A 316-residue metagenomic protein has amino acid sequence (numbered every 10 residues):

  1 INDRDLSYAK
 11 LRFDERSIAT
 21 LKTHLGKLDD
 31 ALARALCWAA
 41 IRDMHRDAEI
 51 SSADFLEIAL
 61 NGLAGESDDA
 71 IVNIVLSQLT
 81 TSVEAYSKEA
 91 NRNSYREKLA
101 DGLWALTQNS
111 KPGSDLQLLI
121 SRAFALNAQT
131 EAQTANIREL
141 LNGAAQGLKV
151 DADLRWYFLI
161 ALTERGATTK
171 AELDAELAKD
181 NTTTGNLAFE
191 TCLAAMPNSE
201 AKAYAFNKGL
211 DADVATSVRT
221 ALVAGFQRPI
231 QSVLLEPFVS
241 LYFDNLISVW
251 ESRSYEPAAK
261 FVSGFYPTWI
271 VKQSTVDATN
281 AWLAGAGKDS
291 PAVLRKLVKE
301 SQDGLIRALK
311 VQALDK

Functional and structural regions predicted by a protein language model:
I1-K316: Non-catalytic accessory/interaction domains
